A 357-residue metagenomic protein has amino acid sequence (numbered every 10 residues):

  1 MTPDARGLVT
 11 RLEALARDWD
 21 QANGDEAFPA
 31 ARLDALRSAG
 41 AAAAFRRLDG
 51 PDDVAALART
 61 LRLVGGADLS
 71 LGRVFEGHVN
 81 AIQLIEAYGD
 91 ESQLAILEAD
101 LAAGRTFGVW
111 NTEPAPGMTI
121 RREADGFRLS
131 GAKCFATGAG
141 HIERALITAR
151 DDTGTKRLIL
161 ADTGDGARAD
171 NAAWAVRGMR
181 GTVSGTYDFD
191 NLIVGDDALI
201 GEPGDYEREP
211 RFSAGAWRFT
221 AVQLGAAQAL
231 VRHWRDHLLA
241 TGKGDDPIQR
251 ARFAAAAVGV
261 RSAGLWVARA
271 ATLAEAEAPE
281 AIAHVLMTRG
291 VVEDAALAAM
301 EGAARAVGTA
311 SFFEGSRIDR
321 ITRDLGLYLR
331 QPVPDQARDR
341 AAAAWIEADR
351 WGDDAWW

Functional and structural regions predicted by a protein language model:
R17-G24, L239, R261-E293, E301-F313: C-terminal helix-coil-helix/basic helical segment that borders enzyme active sites and/or dimer interfaces and provides
A27-H141, I346: Glycine-rich flavin
T60, L129-G131, F189, A227 (+2 more regions): Buried hydrophobic positions in well-ordered alpha/beta secondary-structure cores of metabolic enzymes
F135-A169: A short core secondary-structure module
V176-R261: Glycine-rich beta->alpha junctions and the first turn(s) of the following alpha-helix
G225, A254-R261, L286, G290-L297 (+2 more regions): Generic structural signal for well-ordered, non-transmembrane alpha-helical segments in soluble/cytosolic regions
P247-A254, I282-M287, S316: Short, charged, amphipathic alpha-helical segments
T309-W357: Glycine-rich phosphate/cofactor-binding loops in nucleotide/flavin-utilizing enzymes
